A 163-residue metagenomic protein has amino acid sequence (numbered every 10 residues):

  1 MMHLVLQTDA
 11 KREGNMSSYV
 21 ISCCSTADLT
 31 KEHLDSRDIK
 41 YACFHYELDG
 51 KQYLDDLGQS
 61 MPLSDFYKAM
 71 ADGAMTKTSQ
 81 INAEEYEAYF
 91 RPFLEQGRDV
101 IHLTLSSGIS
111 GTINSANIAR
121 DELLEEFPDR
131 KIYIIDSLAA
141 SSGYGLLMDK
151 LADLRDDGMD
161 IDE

Functional and structural regions predicted by a protein language model:
M1-N15: Short, Lys/Arg-enriched N-terminal segments with co-localized hydrophobic residues within the first ~10-30 amino acids
S17, R37-D38, F127-K131: A short helix-to-beta-strand connector/capping loop
V20-E85: N-terminal glycine-rich anion-binding loop in soluble enzyme alpha/beta folds
C23, T104-S106, I135-D136: Short beta-strand segments
Y41, H102, I132-I134: Conserved beta-strand scaffold positions in the cores of enzyme catalytic domains, especially in NTP/NDP-utilizing
G58, T78-N82, G108, G143 (+2 more regions): Catalytic cores of large soluble enzymes that bind and process phosphate-bearing ligands
E85-A116: N-terminal glycine-rich phosphate/adenylate-binding segment common to multiple enzyme folds
Q96, T112-E163: Active-site histidine-anchored catalytic micro-motif
